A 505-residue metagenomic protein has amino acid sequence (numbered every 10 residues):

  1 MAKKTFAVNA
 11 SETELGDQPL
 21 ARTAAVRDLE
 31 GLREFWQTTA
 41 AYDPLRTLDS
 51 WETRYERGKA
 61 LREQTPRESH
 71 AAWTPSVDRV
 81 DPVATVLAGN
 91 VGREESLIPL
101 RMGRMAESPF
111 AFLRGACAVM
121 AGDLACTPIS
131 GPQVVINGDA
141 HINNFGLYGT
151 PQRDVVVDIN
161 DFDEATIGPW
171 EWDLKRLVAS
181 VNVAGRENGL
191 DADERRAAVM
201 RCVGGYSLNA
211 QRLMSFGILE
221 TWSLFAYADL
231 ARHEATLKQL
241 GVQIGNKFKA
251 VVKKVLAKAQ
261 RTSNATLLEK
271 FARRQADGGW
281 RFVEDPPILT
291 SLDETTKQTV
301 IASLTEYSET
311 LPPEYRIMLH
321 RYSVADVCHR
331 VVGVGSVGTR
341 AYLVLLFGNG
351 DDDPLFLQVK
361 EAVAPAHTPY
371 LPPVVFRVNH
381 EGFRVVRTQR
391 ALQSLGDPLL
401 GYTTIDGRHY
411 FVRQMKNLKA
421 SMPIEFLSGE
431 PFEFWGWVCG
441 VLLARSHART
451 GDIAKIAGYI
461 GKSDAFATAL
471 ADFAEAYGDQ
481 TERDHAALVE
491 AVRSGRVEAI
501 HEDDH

Functional and structural regions predicted by a protein language model:
M1-L15: N-terminal acidic, proline/glycine-rich, low-complexity intrinsically disordered segments
L15-T39: Compositionally biased, intrinsically disordered low-complexity regions enriched for acidic
Q37-D49: General secondary-structure propensity
S50, R54-R67, V77-N137, I142-Q260 (+1 more regions): Conserved ATP-binding subdomain of kinase catalytic cores across diverse folds
A71: Active-site microenvironments that recognize anionic phosphate/pyrophosphate groups
A257-R281: Extended substrate/cofactor- or partner-recognition/assembly subdomains adjacent to catalytic sites in enzymes
R273-Y322: Ordered core of a single globular domain
